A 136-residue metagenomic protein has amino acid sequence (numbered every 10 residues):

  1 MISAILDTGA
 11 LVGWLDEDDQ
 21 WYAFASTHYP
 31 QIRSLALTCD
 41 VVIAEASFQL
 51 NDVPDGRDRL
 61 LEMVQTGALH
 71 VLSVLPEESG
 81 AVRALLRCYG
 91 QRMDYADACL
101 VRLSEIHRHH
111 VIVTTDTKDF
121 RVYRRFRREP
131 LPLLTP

Functional and structural regions predicted by a protein language model:
M1-D19: Metal-dependent nucleic-acid phosphoesterase active-site entry motif
M1-S3, I106-P136: Acidic, PIN/NYN-like endoribonuclease modules and their adjacent C-terminal/linker elements
I5-L6, F24-D52, T66, V71-V74: PIN/NYN-family metal-dependent endoribonuclease catalytic core
T8, E17, R59, V64-Q65 (+2 more regions): Terminal helix-to-tail segments of small alpha-helical proteins
G9-A10, V41, E77, K118: Alpha-helix/helix-capping structural signal
V12, A44-S47, R83: Amphipathic alpha-helical segments within well-ordered protein domains
W14-L15, Q49, Y123: Residues that scaffold the ATP/ADP-binding catalytic core of kinase and kinase-like folds
V71-T115: Active-site neighborhoods of divalent-metal-dependent phosphate/nucleic-acid chemistry enzymes
